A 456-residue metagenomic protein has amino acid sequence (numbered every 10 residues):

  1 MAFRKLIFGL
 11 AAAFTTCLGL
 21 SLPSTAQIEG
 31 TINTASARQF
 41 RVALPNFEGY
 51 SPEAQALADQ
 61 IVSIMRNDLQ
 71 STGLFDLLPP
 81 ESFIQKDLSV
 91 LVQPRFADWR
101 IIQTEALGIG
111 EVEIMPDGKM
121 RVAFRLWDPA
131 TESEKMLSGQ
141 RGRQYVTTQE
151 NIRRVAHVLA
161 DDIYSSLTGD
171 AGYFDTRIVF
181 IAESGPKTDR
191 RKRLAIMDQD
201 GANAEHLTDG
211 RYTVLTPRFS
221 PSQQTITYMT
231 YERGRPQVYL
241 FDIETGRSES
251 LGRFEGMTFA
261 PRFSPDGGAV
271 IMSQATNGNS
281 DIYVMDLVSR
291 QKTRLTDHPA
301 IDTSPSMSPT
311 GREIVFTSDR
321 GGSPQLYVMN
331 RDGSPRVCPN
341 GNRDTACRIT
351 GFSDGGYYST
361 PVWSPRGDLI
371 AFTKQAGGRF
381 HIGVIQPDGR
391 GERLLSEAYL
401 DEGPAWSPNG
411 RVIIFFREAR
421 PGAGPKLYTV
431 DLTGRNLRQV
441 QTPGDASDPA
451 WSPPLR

Functional and structural regions predicted by a protein language model:
I28, V90-D162: Amphipathic beta-strand/beta-sheet edge segments enriched in Tyr/Trp
T31-R95, E111: Short beta-strand->alpha-helix linker/helix-N-cap micro-motif that forms a surface specificity/interaction loop
G118-R121, K187-A195, R235-Y239, N279-Y283 (+3 more regions): Structural motif
G172-F174, P221-S222, P265-D266, P309-T310 (+3 more regions): Residue-level detector of Asp-centered blade-edge/turn motifs that repeat once per structural unit in beta-propeller
I178, I226, G267-I271, G311-V315 (+2 more regions): Hydrophobic beta-strand positions that form the internal "hydrophobic ladder" of WD40/Gbeta-like beta-propeller blades
D198-T213, F241-F259, M285-I301, M329-Y357 (+2 more regions): Multi-bladed beta-propeller domains
